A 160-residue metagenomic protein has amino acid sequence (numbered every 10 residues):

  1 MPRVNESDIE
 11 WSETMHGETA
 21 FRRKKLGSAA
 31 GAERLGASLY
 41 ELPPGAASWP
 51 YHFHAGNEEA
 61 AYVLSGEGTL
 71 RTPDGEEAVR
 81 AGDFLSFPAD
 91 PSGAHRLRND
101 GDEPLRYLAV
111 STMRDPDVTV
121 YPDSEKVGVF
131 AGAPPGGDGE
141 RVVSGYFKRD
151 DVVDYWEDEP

Functional and structural regions predicted by a protein language model:
M1-R34, V120-P160: A short, N-terminal "cap"/entry segment at the start of jelly-roll beta-barrel domains of the cupin/DSBH fold
R23, S38-H54, S92: Conserved short histidine dyad/triad with adjacent acidic residue
L39-P43, H54-T72, V110-T112: Short, conserved beta-strand element in jelly-roll/cupin
S48, E58, S65-E67, D74 (+2 more regions): A generic structural motif
D74-A89: Short acidic-glycine-tyrosine-enriched beta hairpin
A89-D117: Ligand-binding loop in jelly-roll beta-barrel domains
